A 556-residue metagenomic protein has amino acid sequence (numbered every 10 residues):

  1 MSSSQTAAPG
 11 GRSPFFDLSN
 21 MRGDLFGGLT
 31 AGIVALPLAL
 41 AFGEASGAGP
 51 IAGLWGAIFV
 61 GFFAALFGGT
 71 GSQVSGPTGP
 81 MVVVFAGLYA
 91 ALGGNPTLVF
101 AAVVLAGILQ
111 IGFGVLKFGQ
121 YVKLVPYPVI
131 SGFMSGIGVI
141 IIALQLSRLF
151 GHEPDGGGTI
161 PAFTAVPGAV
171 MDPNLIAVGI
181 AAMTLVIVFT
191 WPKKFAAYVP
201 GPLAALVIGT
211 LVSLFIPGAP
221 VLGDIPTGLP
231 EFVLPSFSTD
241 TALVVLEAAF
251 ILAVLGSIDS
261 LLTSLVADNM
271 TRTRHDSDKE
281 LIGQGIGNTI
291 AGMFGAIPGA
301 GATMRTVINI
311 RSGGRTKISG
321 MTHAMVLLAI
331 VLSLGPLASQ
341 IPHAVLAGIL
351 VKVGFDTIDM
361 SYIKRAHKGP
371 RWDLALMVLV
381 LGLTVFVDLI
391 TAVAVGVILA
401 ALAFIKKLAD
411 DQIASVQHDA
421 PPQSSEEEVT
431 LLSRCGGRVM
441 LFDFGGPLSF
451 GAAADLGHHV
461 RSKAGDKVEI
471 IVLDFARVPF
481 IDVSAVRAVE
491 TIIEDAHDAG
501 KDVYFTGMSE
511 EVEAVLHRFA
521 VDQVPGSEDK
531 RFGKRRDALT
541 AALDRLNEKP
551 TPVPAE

Functional and structural regions predicted by a protein language model:
M1-G10, L539-E556: Intrinsically disordered or compositionally simple regulatory linkers and C-terminal tails in signal-transduction
M1-S415, D419, A520: Transmembrane helical cores of multi-pass ion-transport proteins
V74, F505, R531: Conserved SAM-binding loop
L88, Q145, H459, A541 (+1 more regions): Solvent-exposed, charged/polar functional surfaces in cytosolic regulatory/catalytic domains
G295, R531-T540, D544: C-terminal structured domain segments across diverse proteins
D356-P525, R536, L543, P550: The feature marks cytosolic C-terminal regulatory regions of anion transporters and related permeases
S527-D529: A short, exposed loop/beta-hairpin motif centered on an aromatic-Gly-Thr core
